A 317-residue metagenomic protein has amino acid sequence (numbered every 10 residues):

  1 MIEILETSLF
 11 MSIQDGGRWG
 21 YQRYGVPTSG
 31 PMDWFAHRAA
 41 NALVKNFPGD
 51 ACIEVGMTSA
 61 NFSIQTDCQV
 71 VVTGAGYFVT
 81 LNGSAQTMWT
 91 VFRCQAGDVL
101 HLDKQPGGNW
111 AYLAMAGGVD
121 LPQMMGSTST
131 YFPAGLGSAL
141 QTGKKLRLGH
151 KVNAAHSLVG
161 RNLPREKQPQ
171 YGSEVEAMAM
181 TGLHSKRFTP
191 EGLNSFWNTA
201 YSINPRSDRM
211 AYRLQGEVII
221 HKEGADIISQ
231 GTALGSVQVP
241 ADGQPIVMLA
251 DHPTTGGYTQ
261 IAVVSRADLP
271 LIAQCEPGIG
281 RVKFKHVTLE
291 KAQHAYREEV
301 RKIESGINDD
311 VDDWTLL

Functional and structural regions predicted by a protein language model:
M1-L317: Conserved "landmark" site that anchors the functional core of diverse proteins
